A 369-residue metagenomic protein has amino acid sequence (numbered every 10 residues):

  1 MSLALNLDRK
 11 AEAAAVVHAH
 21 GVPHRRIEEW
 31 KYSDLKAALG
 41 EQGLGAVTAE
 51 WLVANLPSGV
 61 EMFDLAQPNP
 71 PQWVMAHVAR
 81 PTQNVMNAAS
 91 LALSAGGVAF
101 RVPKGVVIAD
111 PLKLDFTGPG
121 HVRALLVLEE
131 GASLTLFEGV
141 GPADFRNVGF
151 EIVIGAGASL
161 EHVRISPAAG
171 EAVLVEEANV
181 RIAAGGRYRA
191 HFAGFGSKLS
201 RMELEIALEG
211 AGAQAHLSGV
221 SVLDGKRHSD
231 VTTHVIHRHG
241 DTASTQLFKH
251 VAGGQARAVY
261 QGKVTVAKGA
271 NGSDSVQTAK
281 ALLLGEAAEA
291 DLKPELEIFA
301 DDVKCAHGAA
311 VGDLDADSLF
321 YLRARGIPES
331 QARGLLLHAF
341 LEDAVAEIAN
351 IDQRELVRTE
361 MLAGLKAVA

Functional and structural regions predicted by a protein language model:
M1-G96, P103, L247: N-terminal amphipathic, basic helical "cap/leader" segment at the start of enzyme domains
W30, L335-L336: Residue-level "edge-of-site" marker
A76-I327, L337, L341, V345-A369: Conserved beta-strand/loop scaffold segments within soluble protein domains that form the structured core and edges
